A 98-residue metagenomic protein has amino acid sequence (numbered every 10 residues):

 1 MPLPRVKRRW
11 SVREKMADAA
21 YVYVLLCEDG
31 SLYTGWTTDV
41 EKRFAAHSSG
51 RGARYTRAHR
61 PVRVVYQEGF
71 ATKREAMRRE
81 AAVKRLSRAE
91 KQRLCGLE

Functional and structural regions predicted by a protein language model:
M1-K84, R88-K91, G96-E98: GIY-YIG nuclease catalytic motif and its immediate N-terminal context
